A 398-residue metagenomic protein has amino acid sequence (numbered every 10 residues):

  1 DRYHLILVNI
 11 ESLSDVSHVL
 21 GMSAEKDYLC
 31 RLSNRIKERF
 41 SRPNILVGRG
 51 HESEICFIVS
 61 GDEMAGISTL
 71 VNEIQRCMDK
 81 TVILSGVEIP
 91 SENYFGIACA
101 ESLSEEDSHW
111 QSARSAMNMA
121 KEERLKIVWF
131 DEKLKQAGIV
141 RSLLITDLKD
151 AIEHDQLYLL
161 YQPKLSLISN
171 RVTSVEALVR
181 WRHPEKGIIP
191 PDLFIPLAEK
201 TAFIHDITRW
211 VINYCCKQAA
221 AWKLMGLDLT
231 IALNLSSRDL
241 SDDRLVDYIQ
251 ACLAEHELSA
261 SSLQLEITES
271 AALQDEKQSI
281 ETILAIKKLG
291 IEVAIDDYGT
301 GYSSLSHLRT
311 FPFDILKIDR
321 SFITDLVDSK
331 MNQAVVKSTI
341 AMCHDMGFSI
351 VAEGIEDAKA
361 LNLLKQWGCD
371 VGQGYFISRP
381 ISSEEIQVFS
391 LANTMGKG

Functional and structural regions predicted by a protein language model:
D1-L5, E11-K37, G48-E52, C56 (+5 more regions): Conserved long alpha-helical elements within nucleotide-processing catalytic cores of c-di-GMP signaling and class III
H4, R49-I58, C77, I83-N118 (+2 more regions): A short glycine-enriched loop-to-beta-strand structural element that forms part of the catalytic core of nucleotide
S33-M64, I291-I295, F348, A358: Conserved helix-loop-beta segment at the catalytic/binding core of cyclic-nucleotide signaling proteins
I58-I67, S85-E88, E92-H109, K133-Q136 (+4 more regions): Catalytic strand-loop-helix junctions within cyclic-nucleotide turnover domains
L103, L167-E176, T201-S279, G354: Catalytic core of bacterial c-di-GMP phosphodiesterases, primarily the EAL and HD-GYP domains, capturing alpha-helical
E106, W110, S115-Y158, I168 (+4 more regions): C-di-GMP signaling machinery
V140-L197, N234, I295, A352 (+2 more regions): Active-site core of bacterial EAL-family cyclic-dinucleotide phosphodiesterase domains
P184-E185, S236-D243, S262-K277, L289-G398: EAL-family c-di-GMP phosphodiesterase catalytic domain
